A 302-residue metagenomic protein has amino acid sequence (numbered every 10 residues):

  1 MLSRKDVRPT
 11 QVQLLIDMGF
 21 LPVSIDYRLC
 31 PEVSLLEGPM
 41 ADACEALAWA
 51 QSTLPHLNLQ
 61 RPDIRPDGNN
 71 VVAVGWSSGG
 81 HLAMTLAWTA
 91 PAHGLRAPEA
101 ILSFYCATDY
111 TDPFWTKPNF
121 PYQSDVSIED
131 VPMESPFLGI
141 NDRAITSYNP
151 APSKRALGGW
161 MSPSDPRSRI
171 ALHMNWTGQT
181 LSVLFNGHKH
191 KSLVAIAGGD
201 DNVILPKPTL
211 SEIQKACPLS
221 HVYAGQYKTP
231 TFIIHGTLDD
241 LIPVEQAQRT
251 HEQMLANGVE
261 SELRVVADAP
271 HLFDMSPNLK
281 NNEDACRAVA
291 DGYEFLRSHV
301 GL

Functional and structural regions predicted by a protein language model:
M1-L302: Alpha/beta-hydrolase superfamily serine-hydrolase fold, recognizing
